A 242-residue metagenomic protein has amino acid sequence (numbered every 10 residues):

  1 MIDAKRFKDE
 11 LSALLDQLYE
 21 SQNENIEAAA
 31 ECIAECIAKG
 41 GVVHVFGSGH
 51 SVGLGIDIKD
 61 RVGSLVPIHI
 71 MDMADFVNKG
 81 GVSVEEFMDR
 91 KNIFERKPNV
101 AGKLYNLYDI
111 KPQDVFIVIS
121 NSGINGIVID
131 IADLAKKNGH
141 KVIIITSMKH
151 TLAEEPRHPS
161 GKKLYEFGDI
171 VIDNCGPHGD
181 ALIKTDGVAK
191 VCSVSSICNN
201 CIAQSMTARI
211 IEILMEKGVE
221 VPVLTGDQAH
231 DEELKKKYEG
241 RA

Functional and structural regions predicted by a protein language model:
M1-E20: Generic N-terminal amphipathic, Lys/Arg-enriched alpha-helix
D3, E10, F87, K190 (+1 more regions): Ligand-binding pocket scaffold of soluble enzyme catalytic domains
D16, E31-E35, D133: Surface-exposed alpha-helical segments enriched in charged/polar residues
S21-I37: A short, well-structured juxtamembrane/interface segment
N25, G63-S64, E212-A242: Active-site phosphate/pyrophosphate-binding segments
A38, S48-T207: Glycine-rich phosphate-binding loops that contact phosphosugars or nucleotide phosphates
G41-V43: Short active-site oxyanion
